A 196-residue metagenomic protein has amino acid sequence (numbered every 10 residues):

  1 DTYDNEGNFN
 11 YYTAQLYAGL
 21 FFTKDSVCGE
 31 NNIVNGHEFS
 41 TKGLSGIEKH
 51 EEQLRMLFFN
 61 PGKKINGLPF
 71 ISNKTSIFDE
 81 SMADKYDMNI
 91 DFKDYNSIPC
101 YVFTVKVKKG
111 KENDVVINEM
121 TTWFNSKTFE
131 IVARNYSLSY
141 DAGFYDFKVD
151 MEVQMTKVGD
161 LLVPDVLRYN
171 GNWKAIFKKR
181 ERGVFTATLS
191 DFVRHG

Functional and structural regions predicted by a protein language model:
D1-V116, Y140, E181-G196: Structured extracytoplasmic
F92-I98, E112, N118, K127-H195: Acidic, serine/threonine-rich low-complexity disordered tracts
T122-F124: Non-globular disordered terminal and juxtamembrane segments underlying protein topogenesis/assembly
